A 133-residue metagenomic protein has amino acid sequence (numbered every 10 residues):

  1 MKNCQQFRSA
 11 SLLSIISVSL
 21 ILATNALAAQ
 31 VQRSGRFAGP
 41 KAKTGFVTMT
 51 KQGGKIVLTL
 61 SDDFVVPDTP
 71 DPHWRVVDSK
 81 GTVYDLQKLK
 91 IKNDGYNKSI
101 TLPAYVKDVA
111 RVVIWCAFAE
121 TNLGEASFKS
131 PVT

Functional and structural regions predicted by a protein language model:
K2-L13: Bacterial N-terminal signal peptides that target proteins for export
L13-I21: Bacterial N-terminal signal peptides
A26-G53, T133: Transition segment at domain starts
T59-S61, Y96-A104: Exposed aromatic-hydrophobic patches
F64-D68: A short beta-turn/strand-edge loop motif at beta-sheet boundaries
H73-R75: Beta-strand signatures of extracellular beta-sandwich domains
K80-K88: Surface-exposed loop/edge segments in extracytoplasmic proteins
P103-Y105, A110-S127: Short, exposed beta-strand-loop hairpins at the edges of beta-sheets in extracellular/periplasmic proteins
